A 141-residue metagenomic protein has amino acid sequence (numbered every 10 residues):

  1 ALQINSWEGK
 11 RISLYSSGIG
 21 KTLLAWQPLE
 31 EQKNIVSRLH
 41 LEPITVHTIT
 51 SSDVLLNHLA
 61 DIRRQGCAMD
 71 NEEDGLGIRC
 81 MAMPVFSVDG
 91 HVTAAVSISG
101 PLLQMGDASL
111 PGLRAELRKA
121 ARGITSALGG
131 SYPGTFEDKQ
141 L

Functional and structural regions predicted by a protein language model:
A1-R38: Amphipathic alpha-helical effector-binding/dimerization core of metabolite-sensing transcriptional regulators
Y15, V46-T50: Glycine/GP-enriched mid-protein hinge/lid loop-to-helix segment characteristic of carbohydrate kinases
G20, L24, P28, R118-T125 (+1 more regions): Short amphipathic alpha-helical signal-transduction/dimerization elements
E30-I35, E42-P43, Q65, M69: Short, structured loop/turn "capping" segments at alpha-beta junctions
N34-H40, N57, A121-L141: Cysteine/selenocysteine-centered motifs that mediate thiol-based redox chemistry or coordinate metal-sulfur cofactors
I44-T45, L76: Intrinsically disordered, low-complexity polar/acidic regions
T50-A120, K139: Extended hydrophobic
